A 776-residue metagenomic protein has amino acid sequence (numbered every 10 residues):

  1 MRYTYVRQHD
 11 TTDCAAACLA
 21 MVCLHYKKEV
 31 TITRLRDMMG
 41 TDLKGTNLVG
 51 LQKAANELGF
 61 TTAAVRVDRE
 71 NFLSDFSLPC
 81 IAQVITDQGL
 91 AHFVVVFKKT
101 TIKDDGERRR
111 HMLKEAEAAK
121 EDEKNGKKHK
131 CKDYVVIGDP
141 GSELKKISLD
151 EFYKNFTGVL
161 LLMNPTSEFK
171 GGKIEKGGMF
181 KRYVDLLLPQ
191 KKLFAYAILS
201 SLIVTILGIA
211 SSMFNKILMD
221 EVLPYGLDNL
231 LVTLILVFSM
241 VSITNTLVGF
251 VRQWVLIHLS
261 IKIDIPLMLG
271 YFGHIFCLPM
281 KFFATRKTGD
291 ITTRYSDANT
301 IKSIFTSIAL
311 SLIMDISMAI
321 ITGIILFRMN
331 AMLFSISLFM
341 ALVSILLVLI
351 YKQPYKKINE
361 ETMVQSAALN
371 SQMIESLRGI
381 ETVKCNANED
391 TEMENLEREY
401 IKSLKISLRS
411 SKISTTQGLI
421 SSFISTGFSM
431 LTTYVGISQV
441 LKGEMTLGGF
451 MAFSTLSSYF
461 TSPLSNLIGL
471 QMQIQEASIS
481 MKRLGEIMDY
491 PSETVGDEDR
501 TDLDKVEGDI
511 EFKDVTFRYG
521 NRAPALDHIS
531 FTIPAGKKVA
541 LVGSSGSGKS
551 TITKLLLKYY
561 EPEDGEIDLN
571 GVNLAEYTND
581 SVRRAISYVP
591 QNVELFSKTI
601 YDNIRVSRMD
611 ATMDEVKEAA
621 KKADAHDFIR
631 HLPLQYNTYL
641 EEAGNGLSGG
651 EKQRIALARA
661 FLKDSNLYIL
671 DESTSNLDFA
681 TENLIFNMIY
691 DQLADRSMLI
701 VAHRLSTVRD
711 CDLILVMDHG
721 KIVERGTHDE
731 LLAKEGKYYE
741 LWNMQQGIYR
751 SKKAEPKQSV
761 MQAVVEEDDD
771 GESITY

Functional and structural regions predicted by a protein language model:
M1-A210, P224, D228-T233, L256 (+8 more regions): Membrane-integrated ABC transporters
A119-E121, G496, L503-Y776: ABC-type nucleotide-binding domain
K191-S211, I217-I265, G273, C277 (+6 more regions): Transmembrane-helix motif of ABC transporter permease domains
K192-L218, L234, F238, L256-I257 (+8 more regions): Alpha-helical segments in transporter systems
A210, V241-K262, I313-S317, I336-V364 (+6 more regions): Alpha-helical transmembrane segments of multi-pass membrane proteins
L223-L236, M240, T322-F339, Q353 (+3 more regions): Helix-loop-helix
H274, A368-N370, E375, E381-K384 (+9 more regions): ABC transporter TMD-NBD coupling linker
M280-K281, T293-F305, A309, P354-E375 (+6 more regions): An intracellular "coupling" helix at the cytosolic face of ABC transporter transmembrane type-1 domains
